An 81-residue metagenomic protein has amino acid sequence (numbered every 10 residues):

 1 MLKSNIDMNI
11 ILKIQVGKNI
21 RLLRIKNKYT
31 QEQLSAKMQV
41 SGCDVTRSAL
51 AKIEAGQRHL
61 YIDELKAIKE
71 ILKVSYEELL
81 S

Functional and structural regions predicted by a protein language model:
M1-K26: A short, Lys/Arg-rich alpha-helix, primarily the initiator
K18, K28-Y29, V45, L60-D63: Residue-level signal for the short linker/turn that defines the boundary of a DNA-recognition helix
N19, A49-K52, E64, E78: Residue-level recognition of specific faces of alpha-helices
I25, Q39-V40, A55-Q57, K66: Residue-level detection of the helix-turn-helix DNA-binding "recognition helix"
K28-K52: Short alpha-helical DNA-recognition segment
Q57-E78: DNA major-groove recognition helix of helix-turn-helix/homeodomain DNA-binding modules
S81: Phosphate-coordinating loops and pocket residues in cytosolic domains that bind phosphorylated ligands
